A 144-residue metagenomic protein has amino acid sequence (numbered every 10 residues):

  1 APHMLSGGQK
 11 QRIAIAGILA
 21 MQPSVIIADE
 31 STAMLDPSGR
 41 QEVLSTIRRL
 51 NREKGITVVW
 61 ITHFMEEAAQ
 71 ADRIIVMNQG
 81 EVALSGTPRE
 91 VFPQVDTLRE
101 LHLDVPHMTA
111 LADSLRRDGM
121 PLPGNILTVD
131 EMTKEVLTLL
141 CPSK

Functional and structural regions predicted by a protein language model:
A1-L5, Q9: Conserved ABC ATPase signature
I15: Hydrophobic anchor residue at the start of the ABC signature
Q22: Conserved catalytic motifs of ABC-family nucleotide-binding domains
I26-D29: Catalytic Walker B motif of ABC-type/P-loop ATPase nucleotide-binding domains
P37-G39: Helix N-cap at the start of a conserved alpha-helix in ABC-type nucleotide-binding domains
L98-K144: ABC ATPase nucleotide-binding domains
